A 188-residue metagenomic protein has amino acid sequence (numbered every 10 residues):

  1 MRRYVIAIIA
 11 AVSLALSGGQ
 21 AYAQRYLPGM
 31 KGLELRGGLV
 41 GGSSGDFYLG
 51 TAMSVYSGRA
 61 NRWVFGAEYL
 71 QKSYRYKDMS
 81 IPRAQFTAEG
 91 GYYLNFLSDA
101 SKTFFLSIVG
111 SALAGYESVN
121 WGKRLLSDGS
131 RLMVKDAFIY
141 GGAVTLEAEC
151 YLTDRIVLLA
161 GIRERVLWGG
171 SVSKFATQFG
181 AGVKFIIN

Functional and structural regions predicted by a protein language model:
M1-M30: Cleavable N-terminal export/targeting peptides
A21-K72, K184-N188: Short glycine/proline- and aromatic-enriched beta-strand/turn motifs that initiate or cap beta-hairpins
G29-L33, S43-L49, S80-A88, F104 (+2 more regions): Residues that define the transmembrane beta-barrel architecture of outer-membrane proteins
R36, Y48, R62-V64, E89 (+4 more regions): Residue-level detection of beta-strand scaffold positions
G38, Y74-I81, D128-V134, V166-G170: Extracellular loop and loop/strand-boundary signature of outer-membrane beta-barrel proteins
S54-D128, I156, F185-N188: Gram-negative (and chloroplast) outer-membrane scaffold detector with strong preference for beta-barrel transmembrane
L70-K72, E147-N188: Predominantly the C-terminal beta-signal and adjacent terminal strand-loop region of outer-membrane beta-barrel
W121-G161, F185: Extended low-complexity acidic/polar segments
